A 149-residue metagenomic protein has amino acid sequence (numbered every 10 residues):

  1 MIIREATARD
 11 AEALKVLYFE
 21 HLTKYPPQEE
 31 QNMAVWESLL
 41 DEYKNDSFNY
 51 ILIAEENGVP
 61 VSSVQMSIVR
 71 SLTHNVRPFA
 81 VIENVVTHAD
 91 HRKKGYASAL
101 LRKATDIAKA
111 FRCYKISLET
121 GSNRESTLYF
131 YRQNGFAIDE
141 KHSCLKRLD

Functional and structural regions predicted by a protein language model:
I2-V16: A short beta-loop-alpha structural element at the N-terminal edge of CoA-dependent acyl/N-acetyltransferase catalytic
F19-D41: Conserved GNAT-fold acetyl-CoA-binding loop/helix
D41-I53, V81: A short helix-loop-beta-strand connector motif used in the catalytic cores of GNAT acetyltransferases and, in some
I53, V59-I68, V86: Conserved beta-strand in the GNAT
N84-T87, K93-D106, Q133: Conserved acetyl-CoA-binding loop-helix of GNAT-fold acetyltransferases
S98, A110, S122-E140: Conserved active-site alpha-helix within GNAT-family acetyltransferase domains
L101, A108-T120: Conserved GNAT acetyl-CoA-binding A-motif
S117-T127, L145, D149: Conserved beta-strand-loop-alpha-helix junction that forms the acyl-donor binding cleft
